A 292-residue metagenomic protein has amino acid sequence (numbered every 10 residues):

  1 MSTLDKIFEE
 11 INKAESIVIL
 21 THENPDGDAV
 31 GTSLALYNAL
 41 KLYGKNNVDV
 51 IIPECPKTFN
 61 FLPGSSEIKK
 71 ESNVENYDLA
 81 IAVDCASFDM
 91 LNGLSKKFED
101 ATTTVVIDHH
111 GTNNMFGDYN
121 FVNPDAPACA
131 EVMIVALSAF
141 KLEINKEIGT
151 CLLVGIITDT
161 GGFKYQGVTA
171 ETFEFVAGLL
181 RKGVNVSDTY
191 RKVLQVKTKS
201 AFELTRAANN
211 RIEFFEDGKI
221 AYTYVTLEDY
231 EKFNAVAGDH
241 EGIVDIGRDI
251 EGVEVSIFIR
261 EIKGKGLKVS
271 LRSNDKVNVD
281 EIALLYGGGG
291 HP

Functional and structural regions predicted by a protein language model:
S2-E23, G31-N60, K70-Y77, T158-P292: Hydrophobic helix-and-loop "lid/oligomerization" segment in the mid-to-C-terminal part of catalytic domains
F8, K70-E71, G93-K96, N120-N123 (+2 more regions): A generic local secondary-structure boundary/capping motif
L20, N24, A82, V106-I107 (+1 more regions): Generic enzyme active-site microenvironment
N24-P25, C85-F88, H110-T112, L227-E228 (+1 more regions): Short glycine-rich anion-binding loops that position phosphate/pyrophosphate groups of nucleotides and phosphorylated
G27-S33, F88-L91: Short glycine/serine/threonine-rich phosphate/pyrophosphate-binding segments that cradle anionic phosphate groups
P63-Y119: Active-site cofactor/cluster-binding pocket
S72-E75, K96-E99, N113-N114, I144-K146 (+3 more regions): Solvent-exposed alpha-helices and their adjacent loops that cap or buttress functional pockets in soluble metabolic
I107-F175: Short alpha-helices
